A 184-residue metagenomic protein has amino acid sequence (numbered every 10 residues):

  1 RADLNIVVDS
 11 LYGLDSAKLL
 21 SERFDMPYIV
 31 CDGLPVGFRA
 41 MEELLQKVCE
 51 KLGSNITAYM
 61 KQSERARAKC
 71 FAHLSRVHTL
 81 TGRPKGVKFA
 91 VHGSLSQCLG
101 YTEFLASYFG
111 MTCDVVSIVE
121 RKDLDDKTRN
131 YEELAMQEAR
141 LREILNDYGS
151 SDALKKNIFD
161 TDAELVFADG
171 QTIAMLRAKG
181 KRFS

Functional and structural regions predicted by a protein language model:
R1-S184: An N-terminal assembly and electron-transfer interface module characteristic of large anaerobic redox and radical
